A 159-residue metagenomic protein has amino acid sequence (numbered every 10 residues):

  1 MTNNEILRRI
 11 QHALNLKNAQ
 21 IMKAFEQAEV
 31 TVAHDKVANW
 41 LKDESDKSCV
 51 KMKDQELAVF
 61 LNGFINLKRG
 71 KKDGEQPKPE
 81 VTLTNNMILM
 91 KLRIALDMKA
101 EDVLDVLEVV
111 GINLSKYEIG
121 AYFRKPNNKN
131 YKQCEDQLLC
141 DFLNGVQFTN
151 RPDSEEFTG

Functional and structural regions predicted by a protein language model:
T2-E5, L83-M87, Q137: Alpha-helix N-cap/N′ positions at the starts of helices
N3-A13: Leu/Val/Ala/Ile-rich N-terminal alpha-helices, chiefly Sec-type signal peptides and the beginnings
I10, L16-A28, D35, W40 (+2 more regions): A structural feature that tracks compact, well-ordered secondary-structure segments with a strong bias toward
Q20-G70: Acidic (E/D-rich), amphipathic helical modules within compact regulatory domains
C49, K53, V81, Y131 (+1 more regions): Residue-level marker of regulatory loop/turn positions in helix-turn-helix DNA-binding domains and in histidine
N62-N113: Short, solvent-exposed interaction modules
Q76, S154-G159: Long, low-complexity intrinsically disordered regions enriched in Ser/Thr, Asp/Glu, Pro/Gly
